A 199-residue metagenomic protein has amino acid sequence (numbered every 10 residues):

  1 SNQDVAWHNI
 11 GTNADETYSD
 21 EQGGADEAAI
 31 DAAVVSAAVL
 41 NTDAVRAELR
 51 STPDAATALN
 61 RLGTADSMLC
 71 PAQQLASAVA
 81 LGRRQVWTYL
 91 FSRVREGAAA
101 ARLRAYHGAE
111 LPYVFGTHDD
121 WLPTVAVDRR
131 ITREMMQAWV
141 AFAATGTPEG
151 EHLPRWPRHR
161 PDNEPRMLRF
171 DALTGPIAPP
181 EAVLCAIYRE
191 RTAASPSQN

Functional and structural regions predicted by a protein language model:
S1-V127: Substrate-gating cap/lid region and adjacent catalytic-acid/histidine neighborhood within extracellular/lumenal
C70-N199: Mobile gating loops/cap/lid regions near enzyme active sites that modulate substrate access
